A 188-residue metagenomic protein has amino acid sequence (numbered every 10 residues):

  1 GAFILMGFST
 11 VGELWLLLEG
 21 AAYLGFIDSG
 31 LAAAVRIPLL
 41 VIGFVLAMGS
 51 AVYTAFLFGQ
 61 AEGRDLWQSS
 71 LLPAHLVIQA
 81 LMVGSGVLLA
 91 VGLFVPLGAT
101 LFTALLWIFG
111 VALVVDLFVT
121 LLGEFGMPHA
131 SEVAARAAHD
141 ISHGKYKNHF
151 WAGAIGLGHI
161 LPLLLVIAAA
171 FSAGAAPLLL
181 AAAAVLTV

Functional and structural regions predicted by a protein language model:
F3-M6, T10-T187: Long, contiguous internal "core" modules enriched in hydrophobic/ aromatic residues
